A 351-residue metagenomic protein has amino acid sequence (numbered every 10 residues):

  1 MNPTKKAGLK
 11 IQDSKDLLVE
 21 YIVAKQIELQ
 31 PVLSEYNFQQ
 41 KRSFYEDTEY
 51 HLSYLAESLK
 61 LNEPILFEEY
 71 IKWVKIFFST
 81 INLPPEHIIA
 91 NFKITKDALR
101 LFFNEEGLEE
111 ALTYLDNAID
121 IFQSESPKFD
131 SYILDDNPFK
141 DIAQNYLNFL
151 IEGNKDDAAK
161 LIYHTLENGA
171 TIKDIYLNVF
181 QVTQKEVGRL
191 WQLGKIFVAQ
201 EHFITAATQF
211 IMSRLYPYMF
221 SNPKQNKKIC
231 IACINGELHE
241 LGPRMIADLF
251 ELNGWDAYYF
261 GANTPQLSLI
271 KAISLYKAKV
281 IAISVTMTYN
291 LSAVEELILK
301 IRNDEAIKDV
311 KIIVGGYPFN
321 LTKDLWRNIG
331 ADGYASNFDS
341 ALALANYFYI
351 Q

Functional and structural regions predicted by a protein language model:
M1-V74, S79-K93, R100-I162, L166: Core of compact, soluble alpha-helical bundle domains
L52-Y54, F92-K96, N178-G188: Non-membrane alpha-helical segments in proteins
A90-S126, I204-S213, F220, N235-E237 (+1 more regions): Amphipathic alpha-helical binding modules
D141-I151, V182, G188, A207-R214 (+4 more regions): ATP-dependent carboxylate/acyl-activation modules
K155-D156, L166-E240: Long amphipathic N-terminal alpha/beta scaffold segment
L249-L252, Y259-D324: Cofactor-cradling patches in redox/metallo enzymes
P318-Q351: Peripheral docking tails and interdomain loops at the edges of cofactor- or intermediate-handling domains
